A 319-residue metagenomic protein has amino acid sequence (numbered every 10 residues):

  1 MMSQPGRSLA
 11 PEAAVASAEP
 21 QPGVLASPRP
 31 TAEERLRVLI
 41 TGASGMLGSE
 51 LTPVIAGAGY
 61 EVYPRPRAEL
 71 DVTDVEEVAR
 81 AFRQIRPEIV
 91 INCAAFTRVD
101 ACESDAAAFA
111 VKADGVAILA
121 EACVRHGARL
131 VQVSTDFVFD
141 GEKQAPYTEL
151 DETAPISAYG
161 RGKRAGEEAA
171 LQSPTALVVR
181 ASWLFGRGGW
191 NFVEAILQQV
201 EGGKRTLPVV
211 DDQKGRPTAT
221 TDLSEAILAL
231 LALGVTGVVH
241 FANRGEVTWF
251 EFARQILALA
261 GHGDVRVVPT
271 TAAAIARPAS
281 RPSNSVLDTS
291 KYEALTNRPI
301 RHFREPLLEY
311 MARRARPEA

Functional and structural regions predicted by a protein language model:
E12, F303-A319: Amphipathic terminal alpha-helices
V38-V54: N-terminal Rossmann NAD(P)H-binding glycine-rich loop of SDR-like oxidoreductase domains
E50, S224-A226, L233-P278, S283 (+1 more regions): Mid/C-terminal beta-alpha module of Rossmann-like enzyme folds, strongest in SDR-family dehydrogenases/epimerases
V75-V111: NAD(P)H-binding glycine-rich loop region in Rossmannoid oxidoreductase-like domains and their noncatalytic homologs
E103-V131: NAD(P)-cofactor binding segment of oxidoreductase domains
A110, D114-I118, V138-V179, W183-F185: Catalytic helix-loop patch of NAD(P)-dependent Rossmann-fold dehydrogenases
E168-G215, T220-D222: NAD(P)-dependent short-chain dehydrogenase/reductase
P208-K214, V239-V247, L295: Glycine-rich Rossmann NAD(P)(H)-binding loop
